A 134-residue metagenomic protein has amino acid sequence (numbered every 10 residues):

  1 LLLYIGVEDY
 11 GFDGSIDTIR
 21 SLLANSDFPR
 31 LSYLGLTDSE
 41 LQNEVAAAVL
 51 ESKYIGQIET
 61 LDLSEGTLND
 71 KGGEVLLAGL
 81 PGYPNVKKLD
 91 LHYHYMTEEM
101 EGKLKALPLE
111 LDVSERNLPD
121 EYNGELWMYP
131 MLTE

Functional and structural regions predicted by a protein language model:
L1-E134: Leucine-rich tandem repeat or coiled-coil scaffolds
